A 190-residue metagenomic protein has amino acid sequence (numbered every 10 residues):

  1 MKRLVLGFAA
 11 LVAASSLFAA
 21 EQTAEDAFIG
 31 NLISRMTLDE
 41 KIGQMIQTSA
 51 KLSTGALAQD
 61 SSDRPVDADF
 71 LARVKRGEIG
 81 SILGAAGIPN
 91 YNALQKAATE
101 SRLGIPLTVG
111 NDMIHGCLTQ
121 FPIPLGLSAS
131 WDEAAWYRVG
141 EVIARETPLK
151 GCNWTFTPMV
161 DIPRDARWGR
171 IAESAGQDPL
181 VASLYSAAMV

Functional and structural regions predicted by a protein language model:
L4-A13: Sec-dependent N-terminal signal peptides
A20-V190: N-terminal beta-rich core of secreted/periplasmic extracellular enzymes
